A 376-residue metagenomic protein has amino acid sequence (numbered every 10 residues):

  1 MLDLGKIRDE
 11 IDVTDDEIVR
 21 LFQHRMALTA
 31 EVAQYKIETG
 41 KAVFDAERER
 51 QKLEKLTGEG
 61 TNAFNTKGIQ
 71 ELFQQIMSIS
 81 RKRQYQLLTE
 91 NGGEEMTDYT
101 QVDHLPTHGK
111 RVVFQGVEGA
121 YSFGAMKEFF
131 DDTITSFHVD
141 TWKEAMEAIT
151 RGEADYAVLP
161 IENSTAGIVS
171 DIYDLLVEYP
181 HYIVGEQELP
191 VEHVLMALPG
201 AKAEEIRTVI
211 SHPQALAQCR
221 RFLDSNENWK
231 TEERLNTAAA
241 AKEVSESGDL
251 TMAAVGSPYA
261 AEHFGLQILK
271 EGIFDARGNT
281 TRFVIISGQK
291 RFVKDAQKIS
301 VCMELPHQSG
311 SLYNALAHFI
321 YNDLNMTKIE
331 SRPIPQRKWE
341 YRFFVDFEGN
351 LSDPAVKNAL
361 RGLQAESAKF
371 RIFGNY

Functional and structural regions predicted by a protein language model:
M1-Y376: Domain-level signature for soluble enzymes in the chorismate/prephenate branch of the shikimate pathway
